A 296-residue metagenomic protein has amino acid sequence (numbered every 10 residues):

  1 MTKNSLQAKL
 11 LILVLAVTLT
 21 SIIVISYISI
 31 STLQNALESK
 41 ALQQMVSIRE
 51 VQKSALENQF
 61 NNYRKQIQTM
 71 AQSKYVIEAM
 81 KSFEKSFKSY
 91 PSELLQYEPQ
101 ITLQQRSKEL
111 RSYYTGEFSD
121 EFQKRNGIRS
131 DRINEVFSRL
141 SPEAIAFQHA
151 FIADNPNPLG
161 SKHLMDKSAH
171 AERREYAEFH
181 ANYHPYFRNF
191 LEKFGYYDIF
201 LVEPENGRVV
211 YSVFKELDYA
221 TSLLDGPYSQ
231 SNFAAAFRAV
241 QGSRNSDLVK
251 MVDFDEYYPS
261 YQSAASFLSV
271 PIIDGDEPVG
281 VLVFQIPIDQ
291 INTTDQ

Functional and structural regions predicted by a protein language model:
N4-S39, Q43-Q44, I48, N157-M165 (+1 more regions): Extreme N-terminal signal-anchor transmembrane helix of membrane signaling/transducer proteins, especially in bacteria
I28-K74, E84: Juxtamembrane membrane-water interface segments immediately C-terminal to a transmembrane helix
V46, K53, R64, Q68 (+2 more regions): Short amphipathic alpha-helical segments
R64-T69, S73-I77, S92-Q104, K108-P156 (+4 more regions): Short N-terminal helix-loop-first-beta-strand/juxtamembrane motif that initiates sensory/input modules
K81-K85, P287: Extracytoplasmic low-complexity repetitive segments enriched in small/polar residues
K85-E93: Post-kinase regulatory C-tail/linker adjacent to protein kinase catalytic domains
I152-I286, T293: Extracytoplasmic/periplasmic ligand-binding sensor regions of membrane-associated signaling proteins
